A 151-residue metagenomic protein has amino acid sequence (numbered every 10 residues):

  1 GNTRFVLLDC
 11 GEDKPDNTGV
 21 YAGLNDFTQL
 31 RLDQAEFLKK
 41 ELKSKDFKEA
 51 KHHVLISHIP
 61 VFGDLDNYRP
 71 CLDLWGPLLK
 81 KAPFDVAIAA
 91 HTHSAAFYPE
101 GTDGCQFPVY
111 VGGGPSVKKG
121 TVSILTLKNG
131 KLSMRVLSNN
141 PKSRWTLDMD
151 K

Functional and structural regions predicted by a protein language model:
G1-N2, N129: Residue-level signal for tight coil/turn positions that link beta-strands
R4-V6, P15-C105: His/acidic metal-ligating clusters that form di-metal
V6-L7, R135: Beta-strand residues in well-ordered beta-sheet regions across diverse protein folds
G11-K14, S116: Active-site/binding-pocket entry motifs
A96-K151: Binuclear metal-dependent phosphoesterase catalytic core
